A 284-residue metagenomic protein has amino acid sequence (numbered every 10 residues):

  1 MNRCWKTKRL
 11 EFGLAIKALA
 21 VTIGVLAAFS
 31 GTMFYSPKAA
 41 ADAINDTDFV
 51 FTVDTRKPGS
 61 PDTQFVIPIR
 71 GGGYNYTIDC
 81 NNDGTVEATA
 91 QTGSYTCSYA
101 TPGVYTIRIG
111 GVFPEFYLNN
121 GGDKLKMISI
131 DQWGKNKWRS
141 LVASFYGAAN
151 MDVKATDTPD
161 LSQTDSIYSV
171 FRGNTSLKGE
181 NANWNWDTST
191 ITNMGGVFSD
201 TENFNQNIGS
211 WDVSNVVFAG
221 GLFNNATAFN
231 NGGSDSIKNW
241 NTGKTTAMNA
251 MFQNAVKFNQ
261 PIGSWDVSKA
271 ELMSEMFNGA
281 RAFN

Functional and structural regions predicted by a protein language model:
M1-A43: Sec-dependent, cleavable N-terminal signal peptides
P37-N284: Negatively charged
